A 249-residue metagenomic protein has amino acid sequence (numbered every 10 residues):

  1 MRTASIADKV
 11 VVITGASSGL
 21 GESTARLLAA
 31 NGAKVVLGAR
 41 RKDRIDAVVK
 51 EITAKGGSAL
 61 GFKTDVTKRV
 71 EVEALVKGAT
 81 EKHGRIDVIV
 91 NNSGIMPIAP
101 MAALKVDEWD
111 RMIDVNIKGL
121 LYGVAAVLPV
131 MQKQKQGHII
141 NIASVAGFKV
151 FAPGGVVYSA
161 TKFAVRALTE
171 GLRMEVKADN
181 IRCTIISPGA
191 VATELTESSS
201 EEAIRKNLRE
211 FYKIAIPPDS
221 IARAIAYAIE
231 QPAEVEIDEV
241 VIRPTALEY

Functional and structural regions predicted by a protein language model:
S17-S18: Conserved glycine-rich cofactor-binding loop
A33-A47: Conserved glycine-rich Rossmann-like NAD(P)H-binding loop of the short-chain dehydrogenase/reductase
K42-D43, K63-L75, V106: The beta1-alpha1 cofactor-binding region of Rossmann-like NAD(H)/NADP(H)-dependent oxidoreductases
P100-M101, E108-I113: Substrate-binding pocket helix/loop in short-chain dehydrogenase/reductase
V124, T161: Active-site helix of classical SDR
S144: Residue(s) in the substrate-gating loop at a strand-loop-helix junction that position the organic substrate next
I181, I185-I186, K206-Y249: C-terminal helical subdomain
